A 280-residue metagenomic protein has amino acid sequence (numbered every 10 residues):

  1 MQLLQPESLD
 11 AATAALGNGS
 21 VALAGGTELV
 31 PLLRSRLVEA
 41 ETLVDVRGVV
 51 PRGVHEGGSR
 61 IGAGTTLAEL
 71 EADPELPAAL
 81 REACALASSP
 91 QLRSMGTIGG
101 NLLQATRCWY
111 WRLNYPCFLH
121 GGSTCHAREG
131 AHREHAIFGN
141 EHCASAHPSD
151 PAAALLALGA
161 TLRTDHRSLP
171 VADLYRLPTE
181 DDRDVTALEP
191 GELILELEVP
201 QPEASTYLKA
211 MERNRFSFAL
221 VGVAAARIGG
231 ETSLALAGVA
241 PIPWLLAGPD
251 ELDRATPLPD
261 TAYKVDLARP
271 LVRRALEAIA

Functional and structural regions predicted by a protein language model:
M1-A280: C-terminal structural segment of proteins
